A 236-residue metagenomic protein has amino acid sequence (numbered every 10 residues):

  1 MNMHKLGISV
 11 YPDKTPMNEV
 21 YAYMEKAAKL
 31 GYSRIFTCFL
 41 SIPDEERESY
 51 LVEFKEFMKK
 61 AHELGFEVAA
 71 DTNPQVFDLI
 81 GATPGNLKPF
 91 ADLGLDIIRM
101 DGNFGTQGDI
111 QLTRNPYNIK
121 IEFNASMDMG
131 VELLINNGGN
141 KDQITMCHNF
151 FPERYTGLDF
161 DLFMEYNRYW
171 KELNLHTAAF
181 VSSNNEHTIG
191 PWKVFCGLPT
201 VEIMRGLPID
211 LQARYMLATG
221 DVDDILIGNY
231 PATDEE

Functional and structural regions predicted by a protein language model:
N2-L6, G31-S33, H62-V68, G94-D96 (+4 more regions): Short, well-ordered coil/turn segments that N-cap beta-strands
N2-Y21, D71-A82, F195-G206: Active-site mouth loops of central-metabolism enzymes
T15-A28, L79-P89, G130-E132, P208-Y215: Short, acidic/polar
V20-S41, D92-I97: Catalytic domains of carbohydrate-active enzymes, especially glycoside hydrolases
A28, K55-E67, I110-P116, Y166-N174: Surface-exposed amphipathic alpha-helices with a cationic face
S33-F57: Glycine-rich, proline-tolerant flexible connector loops at the mouths of alpha/beta enzymes
D71-P74, G94-T106, I119-G130, T145-P152: Catalytic beta/alpha-barrel core
E122-E236: Catalytic alpha/beta core domains of metabolic enzymes, predominantly
